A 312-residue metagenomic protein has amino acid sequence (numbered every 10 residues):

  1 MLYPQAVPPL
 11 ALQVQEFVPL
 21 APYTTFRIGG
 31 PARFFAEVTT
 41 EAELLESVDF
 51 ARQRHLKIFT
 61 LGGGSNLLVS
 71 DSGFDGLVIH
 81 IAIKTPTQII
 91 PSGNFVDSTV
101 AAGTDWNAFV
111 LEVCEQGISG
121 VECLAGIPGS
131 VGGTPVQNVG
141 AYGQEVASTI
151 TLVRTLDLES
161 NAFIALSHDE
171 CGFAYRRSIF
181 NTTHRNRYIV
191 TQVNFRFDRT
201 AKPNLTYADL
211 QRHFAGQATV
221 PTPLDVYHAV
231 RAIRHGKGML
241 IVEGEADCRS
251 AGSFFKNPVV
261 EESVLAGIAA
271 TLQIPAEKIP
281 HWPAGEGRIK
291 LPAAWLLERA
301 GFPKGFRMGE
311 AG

Functional and structural regions predicted by a protein language model:
L2-E159: Anion-binding (especially nucleotide phosphate/pyrophosphate-binding) glycine-rich loop and adjoining beta-alpha core
Q15-E16, A21-T25, F163-G312: Phosphate/pyrophosphate- and phosphate-bearing ligand-binding catalytic cores of soluble enzymes
